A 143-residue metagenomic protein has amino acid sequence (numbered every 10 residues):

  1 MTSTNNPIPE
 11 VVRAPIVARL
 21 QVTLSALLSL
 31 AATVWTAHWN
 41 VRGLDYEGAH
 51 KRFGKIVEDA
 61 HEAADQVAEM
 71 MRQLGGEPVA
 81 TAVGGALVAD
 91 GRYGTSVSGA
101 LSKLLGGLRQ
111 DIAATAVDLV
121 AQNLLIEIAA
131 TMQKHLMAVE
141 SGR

Functional and structural regions predicted by a protein language model:
M1-N5, A32-A37, R72-A80: Short, functional N-terminal and low-complexity linear motifs
T2-T23, G94-V97: Disorder-to-helix initiation segments
T4-V11, G48, G54-K55, P78-Y93 (+1 more regions): Charge-rich, acidic-biased intrinsically disordered regions
I8-P15, S29-K55, Q110-Q122: Helix-loop segments that flank and shape redox-cofactor active sites
P15, R19-V22, A26, R52-K55 (+4 more regions): Alpha-helical initiation/capping and key positions within long helical/coiled-coil segments
R19, A37, V83-L136: Acidic/histidine-rich alpha-helical segments that form the ligand environment of transition-metal centers
L24, A31, H38, V57 (+5 more regions): A structural signal for well-ordered alpha-helices, especially hydrophobic packing surfaces of coiled-coils
D45-T81, G142: Conserved alpha-helical segments that form or flank metal/cofactor-binding pockets of metalloenzymes
